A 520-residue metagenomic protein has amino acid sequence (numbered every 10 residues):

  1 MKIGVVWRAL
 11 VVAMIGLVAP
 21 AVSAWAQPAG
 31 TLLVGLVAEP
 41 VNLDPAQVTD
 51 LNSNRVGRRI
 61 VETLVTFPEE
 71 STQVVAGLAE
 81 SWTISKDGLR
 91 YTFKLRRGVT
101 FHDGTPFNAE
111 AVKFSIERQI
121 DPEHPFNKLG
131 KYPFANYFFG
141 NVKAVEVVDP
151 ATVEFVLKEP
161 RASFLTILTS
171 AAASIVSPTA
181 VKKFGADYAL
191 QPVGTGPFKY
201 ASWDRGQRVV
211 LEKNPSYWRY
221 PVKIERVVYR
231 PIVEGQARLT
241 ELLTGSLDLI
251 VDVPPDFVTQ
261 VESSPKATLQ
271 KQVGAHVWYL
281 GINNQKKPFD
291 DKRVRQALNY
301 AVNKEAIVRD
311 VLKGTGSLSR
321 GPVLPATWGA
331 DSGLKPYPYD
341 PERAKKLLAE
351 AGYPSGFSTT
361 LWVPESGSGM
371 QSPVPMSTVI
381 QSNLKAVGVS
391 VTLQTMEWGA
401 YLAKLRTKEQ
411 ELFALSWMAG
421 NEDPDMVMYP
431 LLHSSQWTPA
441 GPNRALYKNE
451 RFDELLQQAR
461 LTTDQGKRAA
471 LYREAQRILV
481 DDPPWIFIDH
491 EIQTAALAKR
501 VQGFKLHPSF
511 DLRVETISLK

Functional and structural regions predicted by a protein language model:
Q27, K94, K113, K131-T179: Surface-exposed binding/hinge segments that line and control ligand-binding clefts or catalytic entry sites
G35-K86, E117, H124, Q191-G194: N-terminal lobe/hinge region of extracytoplasmic solute-binding protein
A38-R55, L78-A79, T105, K128 (+5 more regions): A structural "hinge/loop" feature
P68-E69, P150, P160-V222, R226 (+3 more regions): Gly/Pro-rich hinge or "lid" segments in bacterial periplasmic/extracellular proteins
E80-P125, E154, E241, P288: Aromatic- and charge-enriched surface segment that lines or borders ligand/interaction sites
A186, N214-Q260, S382, S390: Ligand-site clamp/hinge motif
F198, L318-E350, S368-P375: Structural transition elements
D204, A301-G329, S372-Q381, A386 (+1 more regions): Detector for C-terminal structural segments
